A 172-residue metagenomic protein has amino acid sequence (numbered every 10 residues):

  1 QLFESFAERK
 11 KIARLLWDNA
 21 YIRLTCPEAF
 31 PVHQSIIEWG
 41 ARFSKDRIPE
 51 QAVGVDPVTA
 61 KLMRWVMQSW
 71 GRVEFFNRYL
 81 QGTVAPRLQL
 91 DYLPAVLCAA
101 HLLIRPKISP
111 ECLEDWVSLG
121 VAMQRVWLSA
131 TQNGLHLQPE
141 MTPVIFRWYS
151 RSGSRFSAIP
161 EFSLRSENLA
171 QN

Functional and structural regions predicted by a protein language model:
Q1-N172: Acidic, surface-exposed loops and disordered segments
